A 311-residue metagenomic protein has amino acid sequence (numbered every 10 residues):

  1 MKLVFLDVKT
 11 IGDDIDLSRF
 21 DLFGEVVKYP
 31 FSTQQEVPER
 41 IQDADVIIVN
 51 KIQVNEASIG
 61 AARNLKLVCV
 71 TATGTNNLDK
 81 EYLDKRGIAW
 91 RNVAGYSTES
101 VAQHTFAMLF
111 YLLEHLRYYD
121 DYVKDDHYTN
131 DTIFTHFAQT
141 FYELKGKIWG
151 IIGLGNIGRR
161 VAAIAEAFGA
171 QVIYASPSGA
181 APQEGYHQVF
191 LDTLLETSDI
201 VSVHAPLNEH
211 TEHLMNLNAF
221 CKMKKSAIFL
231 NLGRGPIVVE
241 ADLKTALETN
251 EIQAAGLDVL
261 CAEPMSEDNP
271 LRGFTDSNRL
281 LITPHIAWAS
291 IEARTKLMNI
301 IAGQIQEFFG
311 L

Functional and structural regions predicted by a protein language model:
M1-A44: N-terminal glycine-/charge-rich "phosphate-binding" loop or analogous flexible N-terminal tail
P30, T71-A72, I88-E99, S176: Short beta->alpha connector loops at strand-helix junctions that form conserved, small/polar/Pro-enriched
A44, A62, T197-S198, S226: An anion/phosphate-binding loop that grips the pyrophosphate of nucleotide cofactors and donors
I52, T73, D199, A205-L207 (+2 more regions): Short glycine-/small-residue-rich Rossmann-like dinucleotide-binding loops
Q53-L65, K80-Y82, H210-F229: Rossmann-fold NAD(P) dinucleotide-binding segment
I88, A94-I148: Phosphate-binding beta-alpha-beta segment of Rossmann-like dinucleotide-binding domains, i.e., the NAD(P)
W90, S226-I228, L232-L311: Rossmann-like dinucleotide-binding domain for NAD(H)/NADP(H)
T135-K225: Rossmann-like dinucleotide/phosphate-binding beta-alpha-beta segment
